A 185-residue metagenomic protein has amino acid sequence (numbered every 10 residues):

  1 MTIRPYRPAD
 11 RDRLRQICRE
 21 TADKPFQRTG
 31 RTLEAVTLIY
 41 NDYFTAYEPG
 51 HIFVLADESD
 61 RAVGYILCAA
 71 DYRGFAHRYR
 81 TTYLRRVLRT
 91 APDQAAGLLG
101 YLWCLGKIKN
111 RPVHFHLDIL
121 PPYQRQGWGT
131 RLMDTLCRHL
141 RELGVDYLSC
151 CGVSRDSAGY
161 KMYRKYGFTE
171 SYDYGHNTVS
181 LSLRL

Functional and structural regions predicted by a protein language model:
T2-Q16: A short beta-loop-alpha structural element at the N-terminal edge of CoA-dependent acyl/N-acetyltransferase catalytic
A22-N41, V87-R89: Conserved GNAT-fold acetyl-CoA-binding loop/helix
R31-I52, E58: Active-site rim helix/loop that mediates acceptor-substrate recognition in acyltransferases
V54, R61-A70: Conserved beta-strand in the GNAT
Y72-H116: Conserved acyl-donor/pantetheine-binding loop and adjacent beta-alpha core of acyl/acetyltransferases and related
N110-V113, L140-G152: Conserved GNAT acetyl-CoA-binding A-motif
H116, R125-H139, K161, K165: Conserved acetyl-CoA-binding loop-helix of GNAT-fold acetyltransferases
D146-Y160, R164-L185: C-terminal "cap" of GNAT-fold acetyltransferases
